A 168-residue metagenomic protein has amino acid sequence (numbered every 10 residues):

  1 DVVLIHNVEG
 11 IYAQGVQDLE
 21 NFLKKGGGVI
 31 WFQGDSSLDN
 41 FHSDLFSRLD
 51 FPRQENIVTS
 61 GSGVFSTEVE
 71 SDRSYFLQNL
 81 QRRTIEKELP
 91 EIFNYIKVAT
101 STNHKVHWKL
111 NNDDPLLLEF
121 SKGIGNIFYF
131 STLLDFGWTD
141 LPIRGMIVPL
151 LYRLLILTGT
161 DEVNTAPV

Functional and structural regions predicted by a protein language model:
D1-V168: A conserved amphipathic helix/loop scaffold that creates a polar/acidic microenvironment used either to coordinate
